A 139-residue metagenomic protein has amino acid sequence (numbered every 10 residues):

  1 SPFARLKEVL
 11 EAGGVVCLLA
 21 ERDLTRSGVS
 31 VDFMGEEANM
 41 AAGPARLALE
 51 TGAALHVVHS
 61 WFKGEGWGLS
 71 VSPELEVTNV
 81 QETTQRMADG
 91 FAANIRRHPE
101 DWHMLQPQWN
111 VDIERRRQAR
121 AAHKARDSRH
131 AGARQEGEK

Functional and structural regions predicted by a protein language model:
P2-K139: Non-catalytic C-terminal accessory region of glycerolipid acyltransferases and related lyso-lipid remodeling enzymes
